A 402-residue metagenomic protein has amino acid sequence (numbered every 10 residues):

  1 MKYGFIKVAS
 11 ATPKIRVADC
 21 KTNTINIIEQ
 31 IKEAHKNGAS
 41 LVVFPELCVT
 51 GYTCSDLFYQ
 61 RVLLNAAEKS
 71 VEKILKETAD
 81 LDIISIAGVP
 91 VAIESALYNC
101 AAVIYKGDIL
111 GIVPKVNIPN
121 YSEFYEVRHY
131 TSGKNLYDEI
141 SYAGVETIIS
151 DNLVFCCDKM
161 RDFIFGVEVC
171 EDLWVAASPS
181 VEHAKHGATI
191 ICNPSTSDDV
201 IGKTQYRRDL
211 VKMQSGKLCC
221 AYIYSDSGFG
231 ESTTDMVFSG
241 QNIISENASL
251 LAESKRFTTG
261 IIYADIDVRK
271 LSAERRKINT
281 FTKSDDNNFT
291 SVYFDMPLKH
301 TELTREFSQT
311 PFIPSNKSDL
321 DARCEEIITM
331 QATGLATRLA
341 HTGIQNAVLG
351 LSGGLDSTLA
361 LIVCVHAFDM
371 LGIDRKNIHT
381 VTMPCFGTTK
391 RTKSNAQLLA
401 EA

Functional and structural regions predicted by a protein language model:
M1-G350, L361-N377: Enzyme catalytic cores with a strong preference for nitrogen-chemistry domains
A9-A11, C385-T388: General secondary-structure propensity
Q331, G354, P384: Conserved hydrophobic/aromatic pocket- or pore-lining residues that grip, position, or stack substrates in active sites
A336, F386-A402: Core alpha/beta nucleotide-donor-binding catalytic domains of modification enzymes
L351-C364, K390-N395: Short glycine/threonine-rich loop-to-helix capping motif typified by GTGT followed within a few residues by an Asp-Pro
I378-M383: Short beta-alpha connecting loops at secondary-structure transitions that line or flank enzyme active sites
